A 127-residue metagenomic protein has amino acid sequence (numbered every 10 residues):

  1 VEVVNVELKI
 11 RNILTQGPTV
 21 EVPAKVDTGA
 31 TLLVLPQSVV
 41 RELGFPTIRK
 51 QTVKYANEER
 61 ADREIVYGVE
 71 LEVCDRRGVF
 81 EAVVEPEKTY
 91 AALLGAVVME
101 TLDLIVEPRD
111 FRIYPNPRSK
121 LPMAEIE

Functional and structural regions predicted by a protein language model:
V1-E127: Pepsin/retropepsin-fold aspartyl endopeptidases
